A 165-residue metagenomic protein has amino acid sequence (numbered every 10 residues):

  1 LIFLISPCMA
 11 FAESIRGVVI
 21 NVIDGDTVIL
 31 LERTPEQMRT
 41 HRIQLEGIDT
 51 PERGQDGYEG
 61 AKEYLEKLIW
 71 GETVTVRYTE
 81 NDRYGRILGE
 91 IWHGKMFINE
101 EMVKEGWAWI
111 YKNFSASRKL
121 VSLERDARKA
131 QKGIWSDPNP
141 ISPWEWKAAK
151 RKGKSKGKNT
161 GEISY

Functional and structural regions predicted by a protein language model:
L1-P7: Bacterial N-terminal signal peptides
C8-Y165: Small beta-barrel nucleic-acid-binding modules, primarily SNase/OB-fold domains and secondarily Tudor-like barrels
